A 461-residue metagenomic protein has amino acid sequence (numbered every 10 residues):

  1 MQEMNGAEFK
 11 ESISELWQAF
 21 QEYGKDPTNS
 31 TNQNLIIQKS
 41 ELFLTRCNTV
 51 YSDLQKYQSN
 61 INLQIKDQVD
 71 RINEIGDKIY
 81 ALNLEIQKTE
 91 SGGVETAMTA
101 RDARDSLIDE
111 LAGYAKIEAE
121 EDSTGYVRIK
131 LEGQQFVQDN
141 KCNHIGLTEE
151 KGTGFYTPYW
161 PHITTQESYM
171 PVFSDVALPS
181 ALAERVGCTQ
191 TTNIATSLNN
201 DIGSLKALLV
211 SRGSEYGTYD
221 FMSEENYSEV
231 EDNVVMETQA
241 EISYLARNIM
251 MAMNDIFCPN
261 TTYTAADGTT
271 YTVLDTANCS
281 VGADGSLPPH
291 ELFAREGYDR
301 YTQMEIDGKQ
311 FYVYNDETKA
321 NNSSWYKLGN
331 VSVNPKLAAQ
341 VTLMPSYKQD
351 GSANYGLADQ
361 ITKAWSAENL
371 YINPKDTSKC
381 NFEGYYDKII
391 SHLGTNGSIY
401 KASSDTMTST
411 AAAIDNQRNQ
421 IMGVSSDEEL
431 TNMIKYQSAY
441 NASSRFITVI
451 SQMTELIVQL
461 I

Functional and structural regions predicted by a protein language model:
M1-I461: Structural signature of extracellular appendage/secretion-system components
